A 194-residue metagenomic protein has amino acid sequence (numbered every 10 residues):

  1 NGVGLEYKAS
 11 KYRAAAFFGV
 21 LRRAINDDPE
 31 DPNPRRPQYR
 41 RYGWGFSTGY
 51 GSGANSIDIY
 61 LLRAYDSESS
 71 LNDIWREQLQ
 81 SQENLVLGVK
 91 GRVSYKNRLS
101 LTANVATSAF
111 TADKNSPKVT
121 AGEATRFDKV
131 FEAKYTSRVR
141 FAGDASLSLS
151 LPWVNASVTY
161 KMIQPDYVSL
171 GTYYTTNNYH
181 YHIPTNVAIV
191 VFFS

Functional and structural regions predicted by a protein language model:
G2-S194: Signature for the C-terminal beta-barrel architecture of outer-membrane proteins
